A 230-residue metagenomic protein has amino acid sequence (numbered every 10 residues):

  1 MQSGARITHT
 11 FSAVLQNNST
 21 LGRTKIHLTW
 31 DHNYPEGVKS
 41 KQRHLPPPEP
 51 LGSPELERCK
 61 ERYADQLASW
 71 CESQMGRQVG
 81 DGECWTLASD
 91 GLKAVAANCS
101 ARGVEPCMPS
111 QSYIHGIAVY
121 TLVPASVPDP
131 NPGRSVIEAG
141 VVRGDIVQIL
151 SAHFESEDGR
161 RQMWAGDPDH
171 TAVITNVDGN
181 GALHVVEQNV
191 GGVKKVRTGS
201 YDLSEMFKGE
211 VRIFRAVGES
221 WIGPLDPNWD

Functional and structural regions predicted by a protein language model:
Q2-S110: N-terminal capping segments
A68, A182, E210: A residue-level signal for beta-strand positions that form part of recognition/binding surfaces within mature
P106-G191: ...with weaker cross-activation on analogous glycine-rich loops/strands in unrelated enzymes
K194-L203: A short macromolecule-binding patch
L203-D230: Low-complexity, Gly/Ser/Thr/Pro-rich intrinsically disordered linker/tail segments
